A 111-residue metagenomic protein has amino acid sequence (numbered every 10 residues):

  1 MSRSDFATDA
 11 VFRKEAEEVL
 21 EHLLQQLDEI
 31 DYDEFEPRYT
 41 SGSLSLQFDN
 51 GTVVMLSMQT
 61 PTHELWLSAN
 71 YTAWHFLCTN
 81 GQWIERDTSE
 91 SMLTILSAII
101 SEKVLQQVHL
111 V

Functional and structural regions predicted by a protein language model:
S2-V111: N-terminal intrinsically disordered, cationic/polar leader segments that include organellar targeting peptides
